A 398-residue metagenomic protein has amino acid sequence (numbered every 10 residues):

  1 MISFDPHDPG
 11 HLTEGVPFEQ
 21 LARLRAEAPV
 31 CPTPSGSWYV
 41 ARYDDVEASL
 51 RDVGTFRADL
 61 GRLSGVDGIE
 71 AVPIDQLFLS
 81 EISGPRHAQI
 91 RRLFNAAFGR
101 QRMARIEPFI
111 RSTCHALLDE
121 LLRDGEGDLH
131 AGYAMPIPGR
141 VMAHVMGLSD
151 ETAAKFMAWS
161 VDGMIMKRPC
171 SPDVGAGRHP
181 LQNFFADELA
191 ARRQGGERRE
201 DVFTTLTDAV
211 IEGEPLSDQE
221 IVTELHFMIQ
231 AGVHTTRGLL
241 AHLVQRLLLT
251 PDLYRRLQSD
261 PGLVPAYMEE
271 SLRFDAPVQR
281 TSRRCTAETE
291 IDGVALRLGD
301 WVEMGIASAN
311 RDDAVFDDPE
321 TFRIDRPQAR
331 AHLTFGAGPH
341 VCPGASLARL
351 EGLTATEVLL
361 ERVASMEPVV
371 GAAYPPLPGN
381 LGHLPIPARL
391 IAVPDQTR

Functional and structural regions predicted by a protein language model:
M1-R398: Cytochrome P450
